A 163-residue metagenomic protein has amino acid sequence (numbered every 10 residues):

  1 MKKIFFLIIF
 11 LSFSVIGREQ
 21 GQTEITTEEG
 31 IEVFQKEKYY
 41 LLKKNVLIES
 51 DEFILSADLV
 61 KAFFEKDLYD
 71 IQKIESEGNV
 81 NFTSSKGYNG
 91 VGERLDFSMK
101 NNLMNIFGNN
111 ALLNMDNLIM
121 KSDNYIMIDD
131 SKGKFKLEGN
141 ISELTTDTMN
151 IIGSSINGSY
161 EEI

Functional and structural regions predicted by a protein language model:
I4-F13: Sec-dependent N-terminal signal peptides
I16-I163: N-terminal amphipathic/hydrophobic interface segments
